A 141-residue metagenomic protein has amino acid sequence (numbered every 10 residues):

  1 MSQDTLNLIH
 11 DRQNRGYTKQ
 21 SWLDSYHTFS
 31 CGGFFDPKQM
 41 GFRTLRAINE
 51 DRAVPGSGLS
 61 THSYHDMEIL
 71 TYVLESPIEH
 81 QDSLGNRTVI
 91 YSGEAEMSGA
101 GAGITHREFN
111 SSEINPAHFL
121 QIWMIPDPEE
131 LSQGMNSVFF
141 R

Functional and structural regions predicted by a protein language model:
M1-I9: Basic/polar N-terminal segments that are highly enriched at the extreme N-terminus, encompassing both cleavable
Y17-S63, M67-E68, F119, I125-P126 (+1 more regions): A short glycine-rich, His/Asp/Glu-containing loop-to-beta-strand
R52, S76-H80, A95-E96, E129: Short beta-strand segments in beta-sandwich/barrel cores
H62-Y64, H80, H106: Histidine-centered active-site/metal-ligand motif
I69-Y72, I78-Q81, T88: Short N-terminal edge-element motif at the start of the domain
D82-G99: Short acidic-glycine-tyrosine-enriched beta hairpin
G85, A100-E130: Ligand-binding loop in jelly-roll beta-barrel domains
G134-N136: Leucine-rich repeat
